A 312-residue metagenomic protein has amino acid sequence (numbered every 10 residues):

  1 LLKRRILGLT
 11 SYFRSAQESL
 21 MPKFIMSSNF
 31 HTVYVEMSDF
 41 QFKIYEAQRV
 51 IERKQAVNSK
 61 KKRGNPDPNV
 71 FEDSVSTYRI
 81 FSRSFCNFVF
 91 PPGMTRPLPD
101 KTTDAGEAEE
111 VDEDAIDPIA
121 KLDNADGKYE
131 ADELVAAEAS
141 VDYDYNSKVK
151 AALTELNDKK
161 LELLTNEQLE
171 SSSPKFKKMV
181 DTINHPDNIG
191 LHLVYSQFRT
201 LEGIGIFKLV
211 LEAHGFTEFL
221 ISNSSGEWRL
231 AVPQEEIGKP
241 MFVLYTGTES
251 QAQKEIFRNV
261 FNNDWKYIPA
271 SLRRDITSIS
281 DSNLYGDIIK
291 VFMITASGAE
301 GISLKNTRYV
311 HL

Functional and structural regions predicted by a protein language model:
L1-N306: Helicase motor interdomain insertion/brace
